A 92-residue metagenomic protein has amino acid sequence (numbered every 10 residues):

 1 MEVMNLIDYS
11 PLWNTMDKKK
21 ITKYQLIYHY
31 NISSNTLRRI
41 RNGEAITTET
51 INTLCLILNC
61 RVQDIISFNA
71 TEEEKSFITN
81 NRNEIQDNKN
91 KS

Functional and structural regions predicted by a protein language model:
M1-Q25: A short, Lys/Arg-rich alpha-helix, primarily the initiator
E2, S67-S92: Short, charged recognition helix plus adjacent turn of helix-turn-helix-like nucleic-acid-binding domains
D17, Y28, L56: Alpha-helical residues within the helix-turn-helix
K20-R38: Short alpha-helical DNA-recognition segment
K23, T48-I51, V62: Helix-turn-helix DNA-binding elements, focusing on the entry/boundary residues of the two helices that contact DNA
S33, E44, N69-E72: The DNA-recognition helices of helix-turn-helix-type DNA-binding domains
G43-L56: Short, basic-rich loop-to-helix N-cap that marks the start of a DNA-contacting helix
